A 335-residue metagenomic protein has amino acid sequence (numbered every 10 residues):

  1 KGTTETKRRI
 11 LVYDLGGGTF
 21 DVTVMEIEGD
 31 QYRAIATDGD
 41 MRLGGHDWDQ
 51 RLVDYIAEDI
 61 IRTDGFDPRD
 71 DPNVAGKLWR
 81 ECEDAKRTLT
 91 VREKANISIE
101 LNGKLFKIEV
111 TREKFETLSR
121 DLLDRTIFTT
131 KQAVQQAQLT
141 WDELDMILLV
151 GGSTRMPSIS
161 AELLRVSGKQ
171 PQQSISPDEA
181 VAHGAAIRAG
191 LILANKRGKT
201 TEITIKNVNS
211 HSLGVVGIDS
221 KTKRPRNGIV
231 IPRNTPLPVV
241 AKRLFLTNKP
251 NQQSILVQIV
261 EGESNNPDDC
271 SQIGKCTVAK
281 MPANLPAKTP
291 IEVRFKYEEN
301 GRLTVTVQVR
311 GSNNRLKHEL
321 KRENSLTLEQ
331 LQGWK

Functional and structural regions predicted by a protein language model:
K1-K335: Oxyanion-binding/catalytic loops of NTP- or PPi-dependent enzymes
